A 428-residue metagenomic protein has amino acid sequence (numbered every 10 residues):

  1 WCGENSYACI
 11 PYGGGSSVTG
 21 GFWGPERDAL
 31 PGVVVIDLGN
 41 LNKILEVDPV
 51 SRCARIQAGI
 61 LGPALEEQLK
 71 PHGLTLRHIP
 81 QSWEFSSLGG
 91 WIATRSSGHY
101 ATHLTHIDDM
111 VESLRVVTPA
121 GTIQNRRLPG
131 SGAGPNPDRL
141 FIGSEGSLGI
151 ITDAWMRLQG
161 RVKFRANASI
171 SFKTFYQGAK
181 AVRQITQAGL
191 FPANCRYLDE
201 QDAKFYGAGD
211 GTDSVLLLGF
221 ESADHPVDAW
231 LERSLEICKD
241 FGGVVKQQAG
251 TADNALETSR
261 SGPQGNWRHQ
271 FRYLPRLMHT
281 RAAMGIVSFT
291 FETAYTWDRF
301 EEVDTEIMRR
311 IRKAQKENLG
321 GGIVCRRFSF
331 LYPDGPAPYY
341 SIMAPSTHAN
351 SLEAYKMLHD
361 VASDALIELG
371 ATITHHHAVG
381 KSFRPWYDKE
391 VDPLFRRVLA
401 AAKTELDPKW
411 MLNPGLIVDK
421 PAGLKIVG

Functional and structural regions predicted by a protein language model:
W1-G39: Glycine-rich N-terminal segment of FAD-binding domains in flavoprotein oxidoreductases, spanning the beta-loop-helix
V34-I36, E112-V116, R139-G143, G149-L158 (+4 more regions): Short beta-strand elements
N42-R196, V427-G428: FAD-binding subdomain of flavoenzyme oxidoreductases
G160, A166, S171, A179-V361 (+2 more regions): C-terminal substrate-recognition/cap domain of FAD-linked oxidoreductases
G380-G428: Activity-critical C-terminal alpha-helical subdomain
